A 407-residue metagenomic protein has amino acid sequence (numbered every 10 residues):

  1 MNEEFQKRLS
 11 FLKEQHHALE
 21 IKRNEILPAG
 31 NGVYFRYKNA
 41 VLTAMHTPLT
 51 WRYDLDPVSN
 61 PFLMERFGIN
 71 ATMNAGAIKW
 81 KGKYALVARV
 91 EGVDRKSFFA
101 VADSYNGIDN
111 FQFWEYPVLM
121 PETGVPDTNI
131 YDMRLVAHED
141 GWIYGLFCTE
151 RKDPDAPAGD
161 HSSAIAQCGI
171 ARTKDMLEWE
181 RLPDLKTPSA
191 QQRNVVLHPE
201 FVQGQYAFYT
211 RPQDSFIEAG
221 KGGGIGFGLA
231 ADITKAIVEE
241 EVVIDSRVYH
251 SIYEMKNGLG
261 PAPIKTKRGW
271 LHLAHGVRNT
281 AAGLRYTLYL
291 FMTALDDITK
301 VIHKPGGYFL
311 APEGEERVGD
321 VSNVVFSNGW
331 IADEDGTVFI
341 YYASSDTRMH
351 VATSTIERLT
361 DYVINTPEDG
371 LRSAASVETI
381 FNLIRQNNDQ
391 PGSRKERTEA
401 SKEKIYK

Functional and structural regions predicted by a protein language model:
M1-N74, I78-T128, A137-V196, E200-M255 (+2 more regions): Beta-rich carbohydrate-recognition and catalytic domains
A262: Active-site/ligand-binding surface loops and adjacent short beta/alpha elements that line catalytic pockets across
G314, I331-G336: Well-ordered alpha/beta subsegment
V325-G329: Extended, compositionally biased non-globular segments
F339: Short, surface-exposed ligand- or partner-binding patches at beta-edge/loop junctions that are enriched in aromatics
